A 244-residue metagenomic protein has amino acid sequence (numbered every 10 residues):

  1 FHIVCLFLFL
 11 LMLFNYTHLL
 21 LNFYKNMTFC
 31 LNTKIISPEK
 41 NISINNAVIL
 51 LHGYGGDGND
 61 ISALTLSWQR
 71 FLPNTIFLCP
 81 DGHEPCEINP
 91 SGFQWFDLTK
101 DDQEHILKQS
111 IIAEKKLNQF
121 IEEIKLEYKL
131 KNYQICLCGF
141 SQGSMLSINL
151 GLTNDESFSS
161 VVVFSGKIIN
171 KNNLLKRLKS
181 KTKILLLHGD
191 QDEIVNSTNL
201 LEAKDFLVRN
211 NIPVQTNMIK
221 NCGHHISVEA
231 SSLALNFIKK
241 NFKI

Functional and structural regions predicted by a protein language model:
C30-L130: Serine-hydrolase catalytic machinery in alpha/beta-hydrolase-like enzymes
H52-Y54, G139-F140, G189: Conserved alpha/beta-hydrolase "nucleophile elbow" surrounding the catalytic nucleophile
L130-G139: Alpha/beta-hydrolase fold nucleophile elbow
G139-G143, S147: Gly/Ala-rich beta-loop-alpha elbow adjacent to hydrolase catalytic centers
S157-G166: A conserved short beta-strand
L186-H188, D192: Short beta-strand/loop motif that positions the catalytic acidic residue of the alpha/beta-hydrolase fold
I194-N199: Conserved alpha/beta-hydrolase "acid-adjacent" motif
L201-K204, V208-I244: C-terminal catalytic histidine-bearing segment of alpha/beta-hydrolase fold enzymes
